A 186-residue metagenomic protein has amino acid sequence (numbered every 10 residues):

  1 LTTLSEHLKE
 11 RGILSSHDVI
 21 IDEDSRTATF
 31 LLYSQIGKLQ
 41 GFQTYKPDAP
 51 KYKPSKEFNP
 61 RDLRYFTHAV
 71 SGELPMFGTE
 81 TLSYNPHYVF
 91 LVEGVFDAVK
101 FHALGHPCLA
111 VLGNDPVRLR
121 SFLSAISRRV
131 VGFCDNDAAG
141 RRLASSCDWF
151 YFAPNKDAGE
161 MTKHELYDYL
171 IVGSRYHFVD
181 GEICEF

Functional and structural regions predicted by a protein language model:
L1-I20, L31-K38, T81, V89-L91 (+2 more regions): Replication-associated primase and helicase/ATPase modules
I20-R26: Short, ordered beta-strand-loop transition motifs
R26-R128, L143-A144: Phosphate-handling DNA/RNA-contact segment within nucleic-acid enzymes
